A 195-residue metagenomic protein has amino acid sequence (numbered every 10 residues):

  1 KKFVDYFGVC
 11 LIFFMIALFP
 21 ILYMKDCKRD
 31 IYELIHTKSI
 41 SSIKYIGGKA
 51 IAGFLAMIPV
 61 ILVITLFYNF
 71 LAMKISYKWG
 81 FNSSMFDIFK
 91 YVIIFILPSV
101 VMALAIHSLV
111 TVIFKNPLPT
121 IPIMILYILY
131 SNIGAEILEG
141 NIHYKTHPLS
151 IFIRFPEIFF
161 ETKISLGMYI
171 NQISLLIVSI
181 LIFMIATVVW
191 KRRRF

Functional and structural regions predicted by a protein language model:
K1, L118-F195: Terminal transmembrane helical anchor/hairpin motif
K1-A17, L22, I46-F114: Secretory targeting signals
L18-K38: Transmembrane helix boundary and interhelical loop/hinge segments in multi-pass membrane proteins
M24-I31, F67, L71-W79, F114 (+3 more regions): Membrane-interfacial segments
R29-D30, A105-I106, Y169: Short hydrophobic "helix-edge" motifs at membrane interfaces and signal-peptide entry regions
E33, A52, I128: Active-site micro-motifs of SAM-dependent methyltransferase domains
S41-S42: Short coil/turn motifs that cap or connect alpha-helices
